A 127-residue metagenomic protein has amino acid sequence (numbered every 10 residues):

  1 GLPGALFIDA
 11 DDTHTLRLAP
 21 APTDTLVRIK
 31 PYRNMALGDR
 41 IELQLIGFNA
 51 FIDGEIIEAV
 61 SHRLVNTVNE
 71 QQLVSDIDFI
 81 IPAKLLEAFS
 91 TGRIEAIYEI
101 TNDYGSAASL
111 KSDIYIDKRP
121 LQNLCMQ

Functional and structural regions predicted by a protein language model:
G1-Q127: Intrinsically disordered, low-complexity linker/tail regions enriched in polar/charged residues
